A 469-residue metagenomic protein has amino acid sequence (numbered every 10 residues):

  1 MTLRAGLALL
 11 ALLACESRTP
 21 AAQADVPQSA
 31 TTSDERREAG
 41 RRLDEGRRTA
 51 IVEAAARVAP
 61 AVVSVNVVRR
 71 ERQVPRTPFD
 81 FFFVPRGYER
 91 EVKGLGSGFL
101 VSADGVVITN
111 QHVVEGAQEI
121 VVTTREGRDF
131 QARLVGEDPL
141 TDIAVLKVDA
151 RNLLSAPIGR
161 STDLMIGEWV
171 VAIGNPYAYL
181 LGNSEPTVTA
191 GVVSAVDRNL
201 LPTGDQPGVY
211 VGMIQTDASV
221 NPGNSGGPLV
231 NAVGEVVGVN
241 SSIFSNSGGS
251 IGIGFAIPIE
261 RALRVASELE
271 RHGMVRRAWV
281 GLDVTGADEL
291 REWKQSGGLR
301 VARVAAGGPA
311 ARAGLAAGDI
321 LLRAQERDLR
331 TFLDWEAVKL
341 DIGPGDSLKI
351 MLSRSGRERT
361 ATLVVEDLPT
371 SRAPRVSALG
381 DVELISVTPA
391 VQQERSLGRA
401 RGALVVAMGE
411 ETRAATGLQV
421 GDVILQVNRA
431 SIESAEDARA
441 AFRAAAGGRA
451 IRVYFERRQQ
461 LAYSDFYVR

Functional and structural regions predicted by a protein language model:
M1-T19: Sec-dependent N-terminal signal peptides
M1-T2, C15, G167, L322 (+2 more regions): Intrinsically disordered, low-complexity proline-rich regions
E16-A313, R323-D328, F332-S347, S353-G380 (+3 more regions): Serine-dependent protease modules
V107-I108, A302, A310-F332, V405 (+1 more regions): Conserved PDZ fold ligand-binding element
T388, Q392: A short helix/loop element that forms part of the nucleotide-sugar donor recognition site in Leloir-type
S396-G398, G402, V406-R452, Y467: C-terminal soluble interaction/assembly domains
Q460-V468: Short, low-complexity, Pro/Ser/Thr/Gly-rich segments in the mature regions of secreted, periplasmic
